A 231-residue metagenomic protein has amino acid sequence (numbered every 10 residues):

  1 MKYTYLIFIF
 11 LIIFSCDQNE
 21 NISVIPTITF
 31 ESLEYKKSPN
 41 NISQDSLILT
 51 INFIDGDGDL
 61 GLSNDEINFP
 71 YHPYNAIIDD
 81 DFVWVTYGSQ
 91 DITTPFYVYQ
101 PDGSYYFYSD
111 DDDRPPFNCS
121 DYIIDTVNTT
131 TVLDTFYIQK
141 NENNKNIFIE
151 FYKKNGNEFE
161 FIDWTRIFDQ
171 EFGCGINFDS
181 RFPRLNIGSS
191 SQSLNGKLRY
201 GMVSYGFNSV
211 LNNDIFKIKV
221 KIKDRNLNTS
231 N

Functional and structural regions predicted by a protein language model:
K2-I9: Sec-dependent signal peptide recognition, specifically the positively charged N-region followed immediately by
I12-S15: C-terminal motif of bacterial Sec signal peptides marking the signal peptidase cleavage site
Q18-N231: Non-catalytic macromolecular-recognition regions in eukaryotic signaling proteins
